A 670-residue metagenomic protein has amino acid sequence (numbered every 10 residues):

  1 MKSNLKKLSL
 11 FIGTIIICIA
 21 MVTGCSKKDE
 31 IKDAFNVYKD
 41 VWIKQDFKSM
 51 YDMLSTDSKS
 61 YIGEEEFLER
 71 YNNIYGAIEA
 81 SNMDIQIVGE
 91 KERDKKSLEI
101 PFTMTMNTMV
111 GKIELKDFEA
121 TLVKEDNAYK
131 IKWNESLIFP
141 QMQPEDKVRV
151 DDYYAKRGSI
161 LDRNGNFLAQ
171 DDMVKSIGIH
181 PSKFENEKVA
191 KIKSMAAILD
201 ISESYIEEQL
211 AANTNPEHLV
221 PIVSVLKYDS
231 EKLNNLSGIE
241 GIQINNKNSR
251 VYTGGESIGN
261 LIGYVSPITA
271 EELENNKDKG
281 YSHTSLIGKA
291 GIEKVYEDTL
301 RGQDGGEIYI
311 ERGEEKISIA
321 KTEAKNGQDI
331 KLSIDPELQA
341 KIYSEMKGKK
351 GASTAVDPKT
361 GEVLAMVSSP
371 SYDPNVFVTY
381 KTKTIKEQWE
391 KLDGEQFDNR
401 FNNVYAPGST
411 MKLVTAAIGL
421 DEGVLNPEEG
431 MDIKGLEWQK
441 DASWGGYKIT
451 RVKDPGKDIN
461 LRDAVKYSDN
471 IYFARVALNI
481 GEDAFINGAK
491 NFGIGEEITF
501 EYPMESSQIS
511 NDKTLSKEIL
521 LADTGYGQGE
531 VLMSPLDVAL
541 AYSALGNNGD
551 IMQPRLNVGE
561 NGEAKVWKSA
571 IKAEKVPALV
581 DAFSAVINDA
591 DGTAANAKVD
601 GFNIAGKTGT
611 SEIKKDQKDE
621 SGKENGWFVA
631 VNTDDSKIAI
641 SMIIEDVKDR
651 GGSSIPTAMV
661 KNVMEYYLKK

Functional and structural regions predicted by a protein language model:
S3-K28: Sec-dependent N-terminal signal peptides of Gram-positive bacterial secreted proteins and lipoproteins
K27, D33, V37, K48-E99: Short solvent-exposed beta->alpha transition segments
D33-D40, K44, K48-D52, E65 (+24 more regions): Solvent-exposed, polar/charged alpha-helical surfaces in well-ordered, non-transmembrane soluble domains, broadly
N36-K39, M53-S58, M106-M109, D146-D151 (+12 more regions): Second-shell loop/turn segments in exported
S81-A352, Y372-Q396, V404: Extracytoplasmic/periplasmic proteins that interact with beta-lactams or build/remodel peptidoglycan
M104-M106, V265, L545-G546, I643-D646: Short beta-strand segments enriched in hydrophobic/aromatic residues within well-folded beta-rich domains
E311-I319, K359-S409, V414-I644, G652: Beta-lactam-recognizing serine transpeptidase/beta-lactamase-like catalytic domain environment
S353-P358: Short hydrophobic alpha-helical segments used for membrane anchoring or interfacial signaling
